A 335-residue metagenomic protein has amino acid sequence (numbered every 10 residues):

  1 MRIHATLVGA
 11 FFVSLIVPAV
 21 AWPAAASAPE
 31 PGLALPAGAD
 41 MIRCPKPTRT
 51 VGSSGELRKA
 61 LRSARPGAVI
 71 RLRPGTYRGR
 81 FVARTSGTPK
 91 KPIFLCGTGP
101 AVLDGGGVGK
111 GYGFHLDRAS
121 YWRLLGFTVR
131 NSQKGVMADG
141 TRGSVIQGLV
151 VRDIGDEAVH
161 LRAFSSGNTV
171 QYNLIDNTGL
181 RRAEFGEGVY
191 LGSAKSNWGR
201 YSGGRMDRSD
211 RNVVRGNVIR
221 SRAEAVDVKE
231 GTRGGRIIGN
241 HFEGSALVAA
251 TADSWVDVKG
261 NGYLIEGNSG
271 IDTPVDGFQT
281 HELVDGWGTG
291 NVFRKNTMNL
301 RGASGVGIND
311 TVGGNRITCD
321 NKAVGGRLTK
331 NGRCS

Functional and structural regions predicted by a protein language model:
M1-A28: Secretory targeting and sorting signals
P31-L35, I42-P47, A68-R71, G192-S196 (+2 more regions): Acidic, glycine- and Ser/Thr-rich low-complexity intrinsically disordered tracts in extracellular/secreted proteins
P45-R58, V69-P74, G79-R80, R84-Q133 (+2 more regions): Right-handed parallel beta-helix/beta-spiral solenoid domain characteristic of secreted/periplasmic
T50-S54, A163, D207, E230: Solvent-exposed, acidic/flexible segments
Y77-A83, G105-G113, S132-D139, G155-A163 (+9 more regions): Short glycine/acidic-rich loop motifs that flank beta-strands on beta-rich extracellular proteins
P92, G97-A101, S120-N131, R142-D153 (+6 more regions): Right-handed parallel beta-helix
